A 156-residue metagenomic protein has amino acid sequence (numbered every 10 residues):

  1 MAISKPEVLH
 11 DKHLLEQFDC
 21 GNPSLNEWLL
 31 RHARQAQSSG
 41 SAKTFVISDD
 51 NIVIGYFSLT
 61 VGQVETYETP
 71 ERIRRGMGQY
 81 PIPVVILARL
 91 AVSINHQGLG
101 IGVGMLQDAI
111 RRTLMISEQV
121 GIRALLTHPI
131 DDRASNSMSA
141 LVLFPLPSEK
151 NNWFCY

Functional and structural regions predicted by a protein language model:
M1-Q35, S39: Short amphipathic alpha-helix that is part of the acyltransferase structural core
G40-V61, E68: Conserved beta-hairpin
A42-V46, Y56, V84, R89 (+1 more regions): Short hydrophobic/aromatic beta-strand element in the GNAT-like acyltransferase core that lines or flanks the acyl-donor
S58-R89, Q97: Conserved acyl-donor/pantetheine-binding loop and adjacent beta-alpha core of acyl/acetyltransferases and related
A88, S93, I130: Residue-level recognition of the GNAT/N-acetyltransferase active site
G98-R112: Conserved acetyl-CoA-binding loop-helix of GNAT-fold acetyltransferases
L106, D131-A134, K150-Y156: Short glycine/proline-centered loop/turn elements that form peptide/ligand docking sites
L114, V120-I122, H128-S148: Conserved active-site alpha-helix within GNAT-family acetyltransferase domains
